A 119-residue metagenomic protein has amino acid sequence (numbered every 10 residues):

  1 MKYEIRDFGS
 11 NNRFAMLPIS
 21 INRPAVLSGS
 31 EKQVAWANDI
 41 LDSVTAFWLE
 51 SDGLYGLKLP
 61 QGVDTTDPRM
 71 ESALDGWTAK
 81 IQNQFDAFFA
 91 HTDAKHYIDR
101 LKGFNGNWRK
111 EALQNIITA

Functional and structural regions predicted by a protein language model:
K2-A119: Charged, low-complexity intrinsically disordered segments and flexible loops
